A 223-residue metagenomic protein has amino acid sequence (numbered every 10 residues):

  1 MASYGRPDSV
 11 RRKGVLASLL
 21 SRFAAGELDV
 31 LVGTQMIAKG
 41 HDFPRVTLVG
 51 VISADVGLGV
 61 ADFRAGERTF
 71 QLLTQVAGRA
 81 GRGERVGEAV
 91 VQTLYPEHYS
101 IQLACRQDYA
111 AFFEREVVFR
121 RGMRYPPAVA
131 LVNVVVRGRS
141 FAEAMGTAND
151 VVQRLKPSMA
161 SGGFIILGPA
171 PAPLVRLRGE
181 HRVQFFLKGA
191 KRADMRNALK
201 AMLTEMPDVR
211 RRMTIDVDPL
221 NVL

Functional and structural regions predicted by a protein language model:
M1-R6, V10-L31, Q35-V60, Q75-L223: Accessory helical-bundle/CTD segments and flexible terminal tails appended to RecA-like ATPase motors
F63-F70: Short, conserved loop/turn and helix-capping segments at secondary-structure boundaries that abut family-defining
